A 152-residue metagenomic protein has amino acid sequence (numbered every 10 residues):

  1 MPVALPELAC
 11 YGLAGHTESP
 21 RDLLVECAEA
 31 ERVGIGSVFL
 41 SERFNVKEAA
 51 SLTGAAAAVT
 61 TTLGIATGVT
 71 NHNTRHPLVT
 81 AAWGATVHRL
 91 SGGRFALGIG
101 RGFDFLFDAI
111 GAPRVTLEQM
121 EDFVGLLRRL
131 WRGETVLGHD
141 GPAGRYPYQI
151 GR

Functional and structural regions predicted by a protein language model:
M1-T67: N-terminal beta1-alpha1-beta2 module of alpha/beta enzyme domains
P2-V3, V79-R152: Internal, glycine-rich beta/alpha segment that forms the wall or movable "lid" of small-molecule/cofactor binding
A14-H16, F44, N71-N73, R101-F105: Active-site-proximal loop/turn and secondary-structure-junction residues that shape catalytic pockets, frequently
E18, D22, E48, R75 (+2 more regions): Alpha-helix N-cap and loop-to-helix initiation/capping positions
S37, G68, D108-A112: Short amphipathic alpha-helical segments at helix-loop
T60, T67, T74, T80 (+1 more regions): Ser/Thr-centric signal marking residues that sit in or immediately flank functional binding/regulatory motifs
G64-T70, A96-L97: A short, GP-enriched loop/loop-strand-helix hinge that lies immediately N-terminal to, or at the N-terminal rim
